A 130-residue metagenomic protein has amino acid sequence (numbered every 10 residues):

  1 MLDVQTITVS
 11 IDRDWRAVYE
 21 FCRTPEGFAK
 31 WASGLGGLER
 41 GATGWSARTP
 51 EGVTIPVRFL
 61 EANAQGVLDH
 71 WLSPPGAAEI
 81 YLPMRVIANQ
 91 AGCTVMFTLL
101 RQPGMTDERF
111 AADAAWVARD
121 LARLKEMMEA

Functional and structural regions predicted by a protein language model:
M1-E39: Hydrophobic ligand-binding cavity/cleft-lining segments
T8-D12, R58, R85: Generic structural detector for well-ordered beta-strands
I11-R13, T49, L72, R101: Short beta-strand-to-loop capping motifs
A17-C22, F28, F59, H70 (+2 more regions): Hydrophobic pocket/interface hotspot
E20-S33, A64, A115, R119-A130: Short, intrinsically disordered, mixed-charge
G27-Y81, N89-Q90, A130: Glycine-rich portal/gate segments that line the openings of hydrophobic small-molecule binding cavities
L72-A130: Beta-strand/loop substructures that line and gate deep hydrophobic ligand-binding cavities in soluble
